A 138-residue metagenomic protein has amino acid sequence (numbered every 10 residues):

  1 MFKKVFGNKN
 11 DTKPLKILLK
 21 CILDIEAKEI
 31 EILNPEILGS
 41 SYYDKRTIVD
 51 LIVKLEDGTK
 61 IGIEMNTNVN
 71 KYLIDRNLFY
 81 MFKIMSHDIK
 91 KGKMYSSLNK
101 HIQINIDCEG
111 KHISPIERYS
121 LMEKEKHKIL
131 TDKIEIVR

Functional and structural regions predicted by a protein language model:
M1-R138: Elongated, amphipathic alpha-helical interaction scaffolds
